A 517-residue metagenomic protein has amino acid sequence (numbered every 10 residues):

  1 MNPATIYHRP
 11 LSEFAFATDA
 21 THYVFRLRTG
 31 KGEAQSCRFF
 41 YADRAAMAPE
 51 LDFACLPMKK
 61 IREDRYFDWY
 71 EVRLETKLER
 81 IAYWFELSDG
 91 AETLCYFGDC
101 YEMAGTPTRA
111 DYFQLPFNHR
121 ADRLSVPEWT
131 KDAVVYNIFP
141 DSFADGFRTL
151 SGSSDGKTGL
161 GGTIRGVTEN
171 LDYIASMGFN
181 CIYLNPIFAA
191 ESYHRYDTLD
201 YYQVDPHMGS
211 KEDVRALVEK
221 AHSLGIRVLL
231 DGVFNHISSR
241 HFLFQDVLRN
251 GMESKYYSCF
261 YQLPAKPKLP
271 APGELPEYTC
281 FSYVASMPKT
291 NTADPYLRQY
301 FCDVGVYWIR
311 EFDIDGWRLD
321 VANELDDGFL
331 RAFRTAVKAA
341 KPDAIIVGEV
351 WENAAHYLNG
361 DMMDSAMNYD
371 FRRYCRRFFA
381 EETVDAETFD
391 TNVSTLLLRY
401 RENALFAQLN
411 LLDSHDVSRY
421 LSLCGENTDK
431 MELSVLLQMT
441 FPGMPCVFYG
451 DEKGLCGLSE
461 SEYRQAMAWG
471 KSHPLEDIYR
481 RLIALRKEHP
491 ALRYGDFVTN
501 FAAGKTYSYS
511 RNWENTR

Functional and structural regions predicted by a protein language model:
M1-H22, R26, A46-V135, G146-G159: The feature marks proteins involved in alpha-glucan
F14, V24-R26, N500-R517: Carbohydrate-binding surface patches
H22-G32, F40: Short edge beta-strand/loop segments characteristic of extracellular beta-sandwich folds
L27, I138, I174, L184 (+10 more regions): Conserved, mostly hydrophobic/aromatic
V134-N137, I182-L184, V228-L230, W317 (+4 more regions): Hydrophobic faces of well-ordered beta-strands that scaffold small-molecule active sites in alpha/beta enzyme cores
F139-N180, I187-E311, F333-A339, H356: Substrate-binding/active-site clefts of carbohydrate-active enzymes
D141, N359-D361, S365, Y369 (+2 more regions): Aromatic/acidic polysaccharide-binding cleft in carbohydrate-active enzymes
V218-I226, H236, H241-L248, R310 (+5 more regions): Active-site-proximal helices and loops of the catalytic beta/alpha 8
